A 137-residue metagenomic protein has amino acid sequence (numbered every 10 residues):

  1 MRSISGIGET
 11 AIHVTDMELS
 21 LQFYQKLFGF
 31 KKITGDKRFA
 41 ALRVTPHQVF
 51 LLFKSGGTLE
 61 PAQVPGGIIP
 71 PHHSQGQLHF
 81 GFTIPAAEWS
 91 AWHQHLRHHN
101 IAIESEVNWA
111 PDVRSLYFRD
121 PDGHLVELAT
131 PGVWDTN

Functional and structural regions predicted by a protein language model:
M1-I7, V14-I33, V44-I103, R119-N137: Glyoxalase I/VOC metalloenzyme domain signal
D36, P111-V113: Short, small/polar residue-rich loop motifs at catalytic or cofactor-binding pockets
E106-N108: Specificity-determining recognition surfaces
